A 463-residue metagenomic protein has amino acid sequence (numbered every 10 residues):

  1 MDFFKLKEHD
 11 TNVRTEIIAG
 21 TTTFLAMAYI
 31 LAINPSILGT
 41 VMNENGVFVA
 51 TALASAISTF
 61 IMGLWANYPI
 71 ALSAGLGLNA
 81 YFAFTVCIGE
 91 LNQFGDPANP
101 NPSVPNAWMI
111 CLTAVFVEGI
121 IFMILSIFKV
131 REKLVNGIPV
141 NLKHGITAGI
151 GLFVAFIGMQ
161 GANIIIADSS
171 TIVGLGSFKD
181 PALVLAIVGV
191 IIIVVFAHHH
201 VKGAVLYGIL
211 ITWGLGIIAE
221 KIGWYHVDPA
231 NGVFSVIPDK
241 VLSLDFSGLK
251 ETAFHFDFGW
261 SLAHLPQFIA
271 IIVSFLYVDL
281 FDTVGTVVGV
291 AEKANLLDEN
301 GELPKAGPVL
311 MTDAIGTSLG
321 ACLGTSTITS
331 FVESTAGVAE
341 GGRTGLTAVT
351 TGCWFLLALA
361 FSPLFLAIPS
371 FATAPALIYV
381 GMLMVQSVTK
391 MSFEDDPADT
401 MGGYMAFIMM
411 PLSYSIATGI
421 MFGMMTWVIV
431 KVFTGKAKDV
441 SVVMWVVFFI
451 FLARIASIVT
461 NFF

Functional and structural regions predicted by a protein language model:
M1-N34, A54, G75-I150, V290-M391: Helix-loop-helix junctions within the multi-pass membrane cores of secondary transporters/permeases
M1-V47, V173-L175, I209-G307, F451-A453 (+1 more regions): Helix-loop-helix hairpins and the membrane-proximal interhelical loops of multi-pass alpha-helical transport proteins
I17, I37, L134, G203 (+3 more regions): Residue-level signature of catalytic and energy-coupling elements of molecular machines, predominantly ATP/GTP-dependent
T21-A28, I57-F60, L64, M159 (+3 more regions): Hydrophobic/aromatic residues within the transmembrane alpha-helices of Major Facilitator Superfamily
S36, F60, L64, T85 (+3 more regions): Membrane-interface helix caps of multi-pass small-molecule transporters
M42-F60: Loop-to-helix transition at the N-terminal end of transmembrane alpha-helices
A54-L76: Juxtamembrane transmembrane-helix boundary signature
E90, V104-G214, V349-F463: Membrane-embedded alpha-helical modules
